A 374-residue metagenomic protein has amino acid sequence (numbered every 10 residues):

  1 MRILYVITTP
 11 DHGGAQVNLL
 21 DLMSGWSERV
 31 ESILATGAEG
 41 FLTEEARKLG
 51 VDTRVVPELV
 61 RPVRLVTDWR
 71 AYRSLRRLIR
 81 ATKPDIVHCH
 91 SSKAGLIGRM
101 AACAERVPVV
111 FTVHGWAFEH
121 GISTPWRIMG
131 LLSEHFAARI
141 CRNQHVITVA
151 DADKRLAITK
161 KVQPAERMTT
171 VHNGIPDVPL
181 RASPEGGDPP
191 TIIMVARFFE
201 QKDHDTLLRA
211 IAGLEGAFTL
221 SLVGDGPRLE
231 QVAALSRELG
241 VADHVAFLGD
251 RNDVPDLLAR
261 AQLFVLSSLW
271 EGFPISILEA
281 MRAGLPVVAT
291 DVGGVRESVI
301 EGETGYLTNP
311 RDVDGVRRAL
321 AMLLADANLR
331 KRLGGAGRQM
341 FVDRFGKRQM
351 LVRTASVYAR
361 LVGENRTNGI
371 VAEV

Functional and structural regions predicted by a protein language model:
Y5-T67, L156, R167-T170, G226-R228: N-terminal strand-loop element at the rim of the active site of nucleotide-sugar-dependent glycosyltransferases
G13-D21, P190, M194-G213, P227-A234 (+1 more regions): A conserved mid-protein helix/loop that constitutes part of the nucleotide-sugar donor-binding site
A35, P286-A289, V299: Short hydrophobic beta-strand element within catalytic cores of glycosyltransferases and related nucleotide-activated
R73, R127-V146: Membrane-proximal helix-turn-helix segments that form the acceptor-binding/catalytic region of lipid-linked
I140-R167, I175: A short, active-site helix/loop in glycosyltransferases that binds the activated sugar's phosphate group
D250, L269: Aromatic "clamp/platform" in nucleotide-sugar-dependent glycosyltransferases that forms part of the donor/acceptor
E301-G302, Y306-V313, M322-N328: Conserved acidic donor-binding segment of nucleotide-sugar-dependent glycosyltransferases
G315, M322, L329-S356: A short, well-ordered alpha-helix in the C-terminal region of glycosyltransferases
